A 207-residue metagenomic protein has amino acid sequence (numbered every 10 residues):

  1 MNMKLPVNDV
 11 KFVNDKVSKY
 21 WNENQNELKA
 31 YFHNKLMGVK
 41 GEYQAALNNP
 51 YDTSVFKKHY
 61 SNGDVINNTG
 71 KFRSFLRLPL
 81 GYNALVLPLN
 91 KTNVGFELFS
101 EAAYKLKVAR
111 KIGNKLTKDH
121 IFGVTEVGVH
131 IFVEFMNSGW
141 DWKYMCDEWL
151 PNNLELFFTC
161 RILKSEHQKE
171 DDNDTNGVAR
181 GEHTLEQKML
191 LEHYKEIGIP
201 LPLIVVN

Functional and structural regions predicted by a protein language model:
M1-G113, T175, L185-V206: Nuclease and nuclease-like effector domains acting on nucleic acids or nucleotide cofactors
Q25, G139-D141, L163: Residues that cap or delimit alpha-helices
N67-G70, G113-L116, L154-R161: Short, well-structured alpha-helical interface segments that form or flank functional binding sites
R110-N152: Histidine-centered nuclease catalytic patch
T117-K118, T159-K164, P202-V205: A structural signal for short, well-ordered beta-strand segments and their strand-loop junctions that often border
E126, K164-D171, K195, I199: Hydrophobic/aromatic-lined pockets within catalytic cores
F132-D141, T175-L185: "Short basic amphipathic alpha-helical interaction patches in structured regions
P151-H183: Short Cys/His-centered divalent metal-binding micro-motifs
